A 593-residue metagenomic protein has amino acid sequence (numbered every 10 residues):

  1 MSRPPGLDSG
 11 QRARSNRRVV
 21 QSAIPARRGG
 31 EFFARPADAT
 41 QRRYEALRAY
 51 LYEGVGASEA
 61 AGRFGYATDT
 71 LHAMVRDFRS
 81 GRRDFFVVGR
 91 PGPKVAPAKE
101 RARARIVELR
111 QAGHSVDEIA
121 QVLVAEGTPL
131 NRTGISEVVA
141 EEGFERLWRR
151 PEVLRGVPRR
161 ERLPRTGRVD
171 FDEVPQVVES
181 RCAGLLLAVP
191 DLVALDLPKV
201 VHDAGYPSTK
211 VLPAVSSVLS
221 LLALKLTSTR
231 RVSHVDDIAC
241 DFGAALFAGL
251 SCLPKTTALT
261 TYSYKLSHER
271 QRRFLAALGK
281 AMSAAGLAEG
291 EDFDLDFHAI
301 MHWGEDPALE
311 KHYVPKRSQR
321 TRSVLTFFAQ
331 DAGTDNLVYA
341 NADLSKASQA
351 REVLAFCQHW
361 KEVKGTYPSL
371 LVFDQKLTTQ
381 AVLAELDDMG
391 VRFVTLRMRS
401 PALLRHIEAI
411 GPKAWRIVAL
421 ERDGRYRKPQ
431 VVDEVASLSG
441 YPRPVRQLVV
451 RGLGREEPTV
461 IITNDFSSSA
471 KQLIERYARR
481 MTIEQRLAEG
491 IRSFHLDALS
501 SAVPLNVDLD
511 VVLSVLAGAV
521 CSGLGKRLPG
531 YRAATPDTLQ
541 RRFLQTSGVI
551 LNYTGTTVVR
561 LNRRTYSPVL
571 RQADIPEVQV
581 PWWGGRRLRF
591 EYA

Functional and structural regions predicted by a protein language model:
S2-R3, E31-D38, R43, P151-Q319 (+4 more regions): Dynamic "connector" segments at or just before major functional cores
A39-V55, A102-H114, V218-L226: Short, amphipathic alpha-helical "recognition" segments used to contact nucleic acids or chromatin
A46, I106, I135, S220-L221 (+12 more regions): Short, conserved catalytic/metal-binding motifs centered on acidic residues
A57, R63, A67-E108, T133 (+4 more regions): Short, basic alpha-helical/linker "hinge" immediately adjacent to a nucleic-acid-recognition surface
G62-A73, V124-E137, K210, D241-A258: Short, basic interhelical loop/turn and adjoining N-cap of the next helix at nucleic-acid- or acidic-partner-contacting
A96-P129: A short, amphipathic alpha-helix used for macromolecular contacts
R165, A384, M389-H495, V578-A593: An anionic, glycine-rich sequence signature occurring as long contiguous blocks
H202-S208, A470-Y477, S493-L509, L524-T538 (+1 more regions): Short, solvent-exposed helix-loop connector elements
